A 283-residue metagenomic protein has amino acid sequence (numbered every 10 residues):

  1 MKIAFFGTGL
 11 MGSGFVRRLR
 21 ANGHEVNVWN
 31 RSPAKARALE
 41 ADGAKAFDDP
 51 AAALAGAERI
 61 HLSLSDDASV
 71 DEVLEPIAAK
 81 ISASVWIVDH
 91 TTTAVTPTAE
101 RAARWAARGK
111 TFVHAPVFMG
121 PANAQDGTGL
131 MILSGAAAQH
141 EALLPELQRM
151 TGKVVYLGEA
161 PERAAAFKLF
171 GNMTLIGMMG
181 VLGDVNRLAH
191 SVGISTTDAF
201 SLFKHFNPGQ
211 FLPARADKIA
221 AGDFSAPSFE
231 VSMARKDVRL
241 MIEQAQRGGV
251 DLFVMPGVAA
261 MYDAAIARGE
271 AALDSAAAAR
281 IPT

Functional and structural regions predicted by a protein language model:
M1-L62, V85-W86, A124: NAD(P)+-binding Rossmann beta1-loop-alpha1 motif at the extreme N-terminus of oxidoreductases
V26, A46, F112-V113, V154 (+2 more regions): Hydrophobic beta-strand scaffold residues
P50-T111: Rossmann-fold NAD(P) dinucleotide-binding segment
T92-I176: Rossmann-fold dinucleotide-binding core
R163-P282: Helical "substrate-binding/catalytic lid" subdomain of Rossmann-like NAD(P)-dependent dehydrogenases/reductases
